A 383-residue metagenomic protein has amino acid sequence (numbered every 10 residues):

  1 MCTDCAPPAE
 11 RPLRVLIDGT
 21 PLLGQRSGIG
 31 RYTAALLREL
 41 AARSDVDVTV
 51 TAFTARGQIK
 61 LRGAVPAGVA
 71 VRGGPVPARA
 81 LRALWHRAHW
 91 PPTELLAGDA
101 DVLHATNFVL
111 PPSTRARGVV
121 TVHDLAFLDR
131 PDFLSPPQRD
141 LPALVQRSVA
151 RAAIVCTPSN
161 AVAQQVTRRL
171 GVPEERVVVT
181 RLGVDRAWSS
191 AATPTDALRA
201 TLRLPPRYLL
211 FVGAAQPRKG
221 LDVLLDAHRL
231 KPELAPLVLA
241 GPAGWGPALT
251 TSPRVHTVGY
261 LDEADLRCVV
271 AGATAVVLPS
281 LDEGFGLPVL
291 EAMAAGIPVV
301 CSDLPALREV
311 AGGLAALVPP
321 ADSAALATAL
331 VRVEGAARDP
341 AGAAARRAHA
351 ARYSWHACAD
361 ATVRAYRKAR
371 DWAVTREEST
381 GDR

Functional and structural regions predicted by a protein language model:
M1-R383: Carbohydrate transferase catalytic cores enriched for Leloir-type hexosyltransferases
